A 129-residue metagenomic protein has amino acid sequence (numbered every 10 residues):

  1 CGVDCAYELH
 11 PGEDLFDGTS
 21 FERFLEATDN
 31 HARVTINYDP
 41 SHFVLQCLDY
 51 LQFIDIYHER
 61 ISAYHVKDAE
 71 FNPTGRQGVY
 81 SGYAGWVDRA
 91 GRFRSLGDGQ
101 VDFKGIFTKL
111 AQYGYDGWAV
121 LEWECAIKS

Functional and structural regions predicted by a protein language model:
C1-C5, G105-D116: A structural motif corresponding to the C-terminal end of an alpha-helix and its immediate exit/capping segment
C1-Q100: Acidic/histidine-rich catalytic cores of soluble enzymes
N37-P40, F107, A119-L121: Functionally constrained cores in energy, signaling, and assembly domains
A63, G117-W118: Residues at the N-termini of beta-strands
V120-S129: A short, acidic, flexible beta-alpha connecting loop/helix-capping segment that sits on the rim of active
